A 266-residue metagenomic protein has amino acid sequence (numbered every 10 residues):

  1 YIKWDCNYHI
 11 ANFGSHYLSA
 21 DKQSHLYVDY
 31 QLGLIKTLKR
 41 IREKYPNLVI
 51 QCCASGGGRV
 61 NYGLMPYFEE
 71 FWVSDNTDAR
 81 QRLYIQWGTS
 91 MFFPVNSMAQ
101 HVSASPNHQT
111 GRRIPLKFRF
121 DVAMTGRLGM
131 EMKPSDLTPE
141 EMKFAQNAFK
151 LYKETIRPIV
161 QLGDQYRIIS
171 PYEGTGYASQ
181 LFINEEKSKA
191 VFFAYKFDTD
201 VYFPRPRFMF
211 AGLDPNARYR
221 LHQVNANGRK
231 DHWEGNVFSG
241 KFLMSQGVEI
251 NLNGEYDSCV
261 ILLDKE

Functional and structural regions predicted by a protein language model:
Y1-H16, Q51-C53: Short acidic catalytic loops
D5, I50, A123, F192 (+1 more regions): Conserved, mostly hydrophobic/aromatic
Y8-I35: Aromatic- and acidic-residue-enriched carbohydrate-binding clefts of CAZyme catalytic domains
V28-D136: Glycan-recognition surfaces
K117-I169: Catalytic cores of secreted or luminal carbohydrate-active enzymes
P171-P215: Carbohydrate-binding surface patches
A211-N227: Solvent-exposed beta-hairpin/edge-strand motifs
W233-E266: C-terminal beta-strand-rich structural cap/linker in extracellular carbohydrate-active enzymes
